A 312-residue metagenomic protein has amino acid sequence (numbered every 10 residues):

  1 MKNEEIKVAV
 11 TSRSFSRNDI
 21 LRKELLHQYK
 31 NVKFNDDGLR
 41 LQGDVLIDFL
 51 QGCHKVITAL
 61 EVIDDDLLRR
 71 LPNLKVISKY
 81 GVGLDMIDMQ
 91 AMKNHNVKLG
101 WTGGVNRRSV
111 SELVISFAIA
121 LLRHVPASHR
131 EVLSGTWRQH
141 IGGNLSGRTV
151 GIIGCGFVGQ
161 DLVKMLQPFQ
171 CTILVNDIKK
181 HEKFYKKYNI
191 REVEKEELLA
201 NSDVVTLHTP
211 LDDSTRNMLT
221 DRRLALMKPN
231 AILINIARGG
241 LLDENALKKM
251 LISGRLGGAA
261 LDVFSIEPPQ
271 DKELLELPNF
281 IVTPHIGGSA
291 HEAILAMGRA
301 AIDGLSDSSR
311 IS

Functional and structural regions predicted by a protein language model:
M1-C53: N-terminal glycine-/charge-rich "phosphate-binding" loop or analogous flexible N-terminal tail
M1-K7, R17, L21, K93 (+2 more regions): C-terminal helix-to-coil terminal segments
E5, L74, S146-T149, D221 (+1 more regions): Phosphate-coordination loops involved in phosphoryl transfer and adenosine-cofactor binding
S12, L60, G81, L207-T209 (+2 more regions): Glycine-rich, N-terminal phosphate-binding loop of Rossmann-like dinucleotide-binding domains
N35, H54-H129: Phosphate/diphosphate ligand-binding glycine-rich loop within oxidoreductases
D65-L68, I178-E273: Rossmann-like adenosine-cofactor binding region
L113, F117-I141, A296, A300-A301: A charged, well-structured terminal subsegment
S128-D161, Y188: Glycine-rich NAD(P)-binding loop of Rossmann-like domains
